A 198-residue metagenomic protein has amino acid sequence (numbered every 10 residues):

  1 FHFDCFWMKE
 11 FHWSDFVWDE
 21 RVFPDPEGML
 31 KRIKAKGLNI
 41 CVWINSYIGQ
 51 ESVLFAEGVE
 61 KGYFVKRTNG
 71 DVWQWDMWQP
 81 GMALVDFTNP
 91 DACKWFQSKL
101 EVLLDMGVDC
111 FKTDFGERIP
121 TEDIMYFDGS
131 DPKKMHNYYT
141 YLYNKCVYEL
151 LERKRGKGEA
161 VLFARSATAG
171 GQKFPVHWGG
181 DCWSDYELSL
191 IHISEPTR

Functional and structural regions predicted by a protein language model:
F1-S194, R198: Catalytic-domain carbohydrate-binding cleft regions of carbohydrate-active enzymes
